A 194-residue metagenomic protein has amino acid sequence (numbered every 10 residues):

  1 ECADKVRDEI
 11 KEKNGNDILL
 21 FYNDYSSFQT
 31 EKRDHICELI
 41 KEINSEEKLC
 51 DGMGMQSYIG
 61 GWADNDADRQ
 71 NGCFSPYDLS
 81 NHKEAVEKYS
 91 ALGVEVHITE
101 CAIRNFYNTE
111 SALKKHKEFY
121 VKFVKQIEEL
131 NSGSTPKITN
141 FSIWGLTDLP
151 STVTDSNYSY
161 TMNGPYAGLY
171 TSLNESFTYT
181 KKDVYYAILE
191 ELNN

Functional and structural regions predicted by a protein language model:
E1-N23, Q29-N108, V124-S134, I138: Glycoside hydrolase catalytic-domain groove-lining segments
Y25-T30, L146-P150: Short, internal active-site loops enriched in acidic
F74-K88, L92-H97, N105-N194: Aromatic-rich peripheral "rim/lid" segments of glycoside hydrolase catalytic domains that contact and position glycan
